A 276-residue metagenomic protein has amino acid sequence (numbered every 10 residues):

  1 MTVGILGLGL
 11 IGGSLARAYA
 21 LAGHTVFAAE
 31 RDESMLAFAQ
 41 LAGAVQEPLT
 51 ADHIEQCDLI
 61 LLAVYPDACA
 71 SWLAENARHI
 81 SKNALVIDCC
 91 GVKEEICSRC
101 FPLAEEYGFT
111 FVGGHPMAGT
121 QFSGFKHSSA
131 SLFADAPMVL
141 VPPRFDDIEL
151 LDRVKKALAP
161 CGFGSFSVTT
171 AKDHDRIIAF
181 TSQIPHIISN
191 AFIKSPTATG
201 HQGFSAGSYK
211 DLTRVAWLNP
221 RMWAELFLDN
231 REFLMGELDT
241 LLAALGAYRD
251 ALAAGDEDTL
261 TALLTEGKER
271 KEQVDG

Functional and structural regions predicted by a protein language model:
M1-A51, E55: NAD(P)+-binding Rossmann beta1-loop-alpha1 motif at the extreme N-terminus of oxidoreductases
R31, V64, C89: Short beta->alpha hinge that forms the Motif I/post-I loop of the SAM-binding pocket
E55-Q56, D135: Alpha-helix C-terminal capping/helix-to-coil transition sites in glycosyltransferase folds
I60-L61, I87: N-terminal Rossmann-like NAD(P) cofactor-binding module of classical short-chain dehydrogenase/reductase
A74-K126: Rossmann-like NAD(P)(H) cofactor-binding subdomain of soluble oxidoreductases
A130-R214: Internal alpha-helical scaffold of NAD(P)-dependent oxidoreductase catalytic cores
G200-R270: Interdomain hinge/lid region at the active-site interface of Rossmann-like NAD(P)-dependent oxidoreductases
